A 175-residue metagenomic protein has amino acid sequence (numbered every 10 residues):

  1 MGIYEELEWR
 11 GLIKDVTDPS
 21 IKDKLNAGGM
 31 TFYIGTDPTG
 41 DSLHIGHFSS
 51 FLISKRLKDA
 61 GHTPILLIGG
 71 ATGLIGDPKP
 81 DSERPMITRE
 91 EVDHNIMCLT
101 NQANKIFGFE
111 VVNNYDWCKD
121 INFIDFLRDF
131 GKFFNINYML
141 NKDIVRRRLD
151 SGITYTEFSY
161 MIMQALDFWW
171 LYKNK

Functional and structural regions predicted by a protein language model:
M1-K175: NTP-dependent nucleotidyl-transfer catalytic core
